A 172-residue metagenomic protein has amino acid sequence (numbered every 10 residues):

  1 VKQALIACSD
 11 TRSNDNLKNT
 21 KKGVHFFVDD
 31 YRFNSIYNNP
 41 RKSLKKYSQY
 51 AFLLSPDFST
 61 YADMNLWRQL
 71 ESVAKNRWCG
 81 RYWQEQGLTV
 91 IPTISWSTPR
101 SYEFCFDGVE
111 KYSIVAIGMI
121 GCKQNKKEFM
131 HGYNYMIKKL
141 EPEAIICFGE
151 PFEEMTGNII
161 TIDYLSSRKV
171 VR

Functional and structural regions predicted by a protein language model:
V1-L17: A structured, charge-rich N-terminal accessory region that forms the first stable segment of a protein and links
R12-N19, G23-V24, V28, N34-V171: Eukaryote-skewed repeat-based solenoidal scaffolds used as protein-protein interaction platforms, primarily
